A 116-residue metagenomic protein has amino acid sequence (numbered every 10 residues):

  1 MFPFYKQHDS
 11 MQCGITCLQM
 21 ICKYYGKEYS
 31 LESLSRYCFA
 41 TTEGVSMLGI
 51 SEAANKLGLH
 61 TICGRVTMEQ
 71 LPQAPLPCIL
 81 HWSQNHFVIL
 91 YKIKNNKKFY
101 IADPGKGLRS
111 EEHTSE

Functional and structural regions predicted by a protein language model:
M1-E111: Conserved active-site-adjacent core of cysteine acyl-enzyme catalytic domains
E112-E116: Conserved small/polar residues in nucleotide/adenosyl-binding loops
